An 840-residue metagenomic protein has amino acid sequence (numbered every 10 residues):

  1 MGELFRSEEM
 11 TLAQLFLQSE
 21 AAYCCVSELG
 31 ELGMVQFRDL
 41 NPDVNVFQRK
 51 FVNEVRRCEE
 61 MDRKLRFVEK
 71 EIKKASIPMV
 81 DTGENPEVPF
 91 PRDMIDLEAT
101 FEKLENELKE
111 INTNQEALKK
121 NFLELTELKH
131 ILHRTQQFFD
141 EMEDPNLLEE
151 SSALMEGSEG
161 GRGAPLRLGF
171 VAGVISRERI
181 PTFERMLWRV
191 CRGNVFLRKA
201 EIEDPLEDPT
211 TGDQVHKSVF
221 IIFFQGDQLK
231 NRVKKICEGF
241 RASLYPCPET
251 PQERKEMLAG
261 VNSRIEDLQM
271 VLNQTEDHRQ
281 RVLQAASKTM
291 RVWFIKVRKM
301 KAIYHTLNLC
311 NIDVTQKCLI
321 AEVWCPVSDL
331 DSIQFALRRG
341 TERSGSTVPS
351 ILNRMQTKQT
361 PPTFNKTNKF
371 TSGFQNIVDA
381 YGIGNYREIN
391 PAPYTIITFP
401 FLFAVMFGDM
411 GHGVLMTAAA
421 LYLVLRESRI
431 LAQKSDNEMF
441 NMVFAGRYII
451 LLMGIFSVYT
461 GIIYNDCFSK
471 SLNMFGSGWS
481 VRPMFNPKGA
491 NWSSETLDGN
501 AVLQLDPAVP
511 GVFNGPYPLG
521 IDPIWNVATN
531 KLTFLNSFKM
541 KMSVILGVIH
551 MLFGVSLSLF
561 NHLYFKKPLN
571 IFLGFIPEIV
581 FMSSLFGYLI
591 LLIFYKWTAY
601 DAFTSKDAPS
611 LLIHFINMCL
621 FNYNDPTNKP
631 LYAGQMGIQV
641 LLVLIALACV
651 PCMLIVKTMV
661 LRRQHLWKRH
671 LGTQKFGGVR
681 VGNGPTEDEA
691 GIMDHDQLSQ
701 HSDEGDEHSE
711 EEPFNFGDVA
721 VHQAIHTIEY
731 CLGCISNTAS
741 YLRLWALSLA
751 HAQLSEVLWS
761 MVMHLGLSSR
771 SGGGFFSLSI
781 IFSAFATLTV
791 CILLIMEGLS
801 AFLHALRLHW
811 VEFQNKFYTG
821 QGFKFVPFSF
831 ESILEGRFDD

Functional and structural regions predicted by a protein language model:
M1-T395, F399, M410-H412, L423 (+3 more regions): Long, charged N-terminal accessory/stalk domains
G2-T11, Q18-M34, V292, N308-Q316 (+2 more regions): Conserved, carboxylate-rich catalytic/transport cores that coordinate ions
